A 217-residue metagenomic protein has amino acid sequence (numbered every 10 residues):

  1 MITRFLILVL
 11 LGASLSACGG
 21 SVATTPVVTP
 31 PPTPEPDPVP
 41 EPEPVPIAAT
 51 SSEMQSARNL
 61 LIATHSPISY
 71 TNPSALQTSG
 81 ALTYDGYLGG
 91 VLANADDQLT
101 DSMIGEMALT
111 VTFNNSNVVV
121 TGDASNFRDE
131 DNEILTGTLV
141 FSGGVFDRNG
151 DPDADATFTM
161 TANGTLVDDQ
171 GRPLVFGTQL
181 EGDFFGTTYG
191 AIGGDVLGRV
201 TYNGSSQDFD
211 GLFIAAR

Functional and structural regions predicted by a protein language model:
M1-L6: Bacterial N-terminal signal peptides that target proteins for export
S14-A17: C-terminal motif of bacterial Sec signal peptides marking the signal peptidase cleavage site
G19-R217: Mature soluble binding/inhibitory domains
